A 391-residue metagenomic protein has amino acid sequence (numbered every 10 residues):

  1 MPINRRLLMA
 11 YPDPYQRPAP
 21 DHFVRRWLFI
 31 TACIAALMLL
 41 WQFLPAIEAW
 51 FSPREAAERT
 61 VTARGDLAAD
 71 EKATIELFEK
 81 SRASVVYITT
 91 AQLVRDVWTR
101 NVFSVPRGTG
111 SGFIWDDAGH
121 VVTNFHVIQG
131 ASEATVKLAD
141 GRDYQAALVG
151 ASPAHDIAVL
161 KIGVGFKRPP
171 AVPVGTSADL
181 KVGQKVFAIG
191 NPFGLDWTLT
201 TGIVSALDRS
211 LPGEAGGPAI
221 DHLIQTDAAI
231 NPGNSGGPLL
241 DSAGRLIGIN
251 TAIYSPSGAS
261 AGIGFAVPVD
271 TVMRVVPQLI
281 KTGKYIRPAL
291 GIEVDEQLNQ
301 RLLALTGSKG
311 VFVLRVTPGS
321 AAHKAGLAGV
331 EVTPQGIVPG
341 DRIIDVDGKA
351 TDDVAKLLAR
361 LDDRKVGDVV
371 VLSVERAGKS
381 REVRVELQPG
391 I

Functional and structural regions predicted by a protein language model:
P2-P14: N-terminal intrinsically disordered, acidic low-complexity segments at the extreme N-terminus
A10-P12, P20-C33, L37-K309, T317-P318 (+5 more regions): Serine-dependent protease modules
V121-V122, K324-A355: Conserved PDZ fold ligand-binding element
D143, S380-E382: A structural signal for beta-strand boundary/capping segments at domain termini and interdomain linkers
G367-V369: Extracellular Ig-like/FN3 beta-sandwich strand-entry sites
